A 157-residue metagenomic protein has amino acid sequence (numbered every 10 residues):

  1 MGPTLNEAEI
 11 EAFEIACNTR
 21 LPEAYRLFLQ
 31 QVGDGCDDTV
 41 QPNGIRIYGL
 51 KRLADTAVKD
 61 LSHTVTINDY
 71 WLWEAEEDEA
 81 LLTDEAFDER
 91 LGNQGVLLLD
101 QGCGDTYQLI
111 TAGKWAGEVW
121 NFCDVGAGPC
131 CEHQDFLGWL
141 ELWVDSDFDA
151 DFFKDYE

Functional and structural regions predicted by a protein language model:
M1-G102: A surface-exposed partner-binding patch
E74-E77, V119, D124-G126, W143 (+1 more regions): Short, isolated positions within intrinsically disordered regulatory regions of eukaryotic proteins
D105-G138: Segments surrounding the PLD/"HKD" phosphodiesterase catalytic module and close analogs
E132-E157: Long, compositionally biased interface segments
